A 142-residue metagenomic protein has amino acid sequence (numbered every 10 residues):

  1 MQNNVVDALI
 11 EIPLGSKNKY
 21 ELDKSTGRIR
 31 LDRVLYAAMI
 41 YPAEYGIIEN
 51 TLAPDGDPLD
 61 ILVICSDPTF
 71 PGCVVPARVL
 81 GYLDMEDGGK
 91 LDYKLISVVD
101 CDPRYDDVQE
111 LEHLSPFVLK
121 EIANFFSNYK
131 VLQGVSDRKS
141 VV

Functional and structural regions predicted by a protein language model:
M1-V142: Hydrophobic N-terminal alpha-helices or hydrophobic patches in metabolic proteins across all domains of life
